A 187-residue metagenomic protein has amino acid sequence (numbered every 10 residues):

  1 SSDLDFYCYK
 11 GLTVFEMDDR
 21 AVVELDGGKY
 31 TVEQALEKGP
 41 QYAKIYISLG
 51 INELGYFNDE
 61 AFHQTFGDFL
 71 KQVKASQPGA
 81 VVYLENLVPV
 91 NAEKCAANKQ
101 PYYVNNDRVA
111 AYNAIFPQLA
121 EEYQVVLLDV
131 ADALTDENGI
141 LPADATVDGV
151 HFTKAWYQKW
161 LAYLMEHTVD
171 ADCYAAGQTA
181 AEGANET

Functional and structural regions predicted by a protein language model:
S2-T65: Conserved SGNH/GDSL esterase-like catalytic core that processes O-acyl groups on lipids and polysaccharides
D5-Y7, Y83, V126-L128: Hydrophobic/aromatic beta-strand patches that form the interior of the parallel beta-sheet core in alpha/beta enzyme
D19-A21, N52-A61, L70, K99-N106 (+1 more regions): Second-shell loop/turn segments in exported
L36, L70-A75, A120: N-terminal cationic-hydrophobic initiation segments that often serve targeting/anchoring roles
P40-I45, Q77-V82, Y123-V126: Loop/turn elements at helix/coil->beta-strand transitions in domains of secreted/extracellular proteins
S48-N52, K74-V109: Active-site segments of SGNH/GDSL-like serine hydrolases that catalyze O-acetyl group transfer/hydrolysis on lipids
F66-L70, N113: Generic structural signal for well-ordered alpha-helices, preferentially at hydrophobic/aromatic core positions
V90-T187: Catalytic His-Asp segment of secreted/periplasmic serine-dependent ester chemistry enzymes
